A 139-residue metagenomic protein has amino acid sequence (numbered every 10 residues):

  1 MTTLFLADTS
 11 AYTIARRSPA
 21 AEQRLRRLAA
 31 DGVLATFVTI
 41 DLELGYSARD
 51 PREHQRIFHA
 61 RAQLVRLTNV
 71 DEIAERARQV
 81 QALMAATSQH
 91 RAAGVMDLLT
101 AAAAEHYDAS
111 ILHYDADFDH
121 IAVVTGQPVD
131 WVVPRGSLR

Functional and structural regions predicted by a protein language model:
M1-T36, G45-H59, R139: Short, well-structured N-terminal submotif of metal-dependent ribonuclease cores
T2-T3, E105-R139: Acidic, PIN/NYN-like endoribonuclease modules and their adjacent C-terminal/linker elements
A7-D8, F37, A92-G94, D130-R139: Histidine- and aromatic-rich ligand-binding microenvironments
D8-T9, I40, Y114: A secondary-structure boundary/capping signal
D8-T9, L44, A77, A104: Generic structural signal for small/hydrophobic residues in well-ordered secondary structure, especially within
Y12, D41-L44, F118-D119: A generic structural signal for short hydrophobic patches within well-formed alpha-helices
R52, R56-E72: Active-site-proximal, substrate-binding regions of enzyme catalytic domains and RNA-binding/basic surfaces
R66-L112: Active-site neighborhoods of divalent-metal-dependent phosphate/nucleic-acid chemistry enzymes
